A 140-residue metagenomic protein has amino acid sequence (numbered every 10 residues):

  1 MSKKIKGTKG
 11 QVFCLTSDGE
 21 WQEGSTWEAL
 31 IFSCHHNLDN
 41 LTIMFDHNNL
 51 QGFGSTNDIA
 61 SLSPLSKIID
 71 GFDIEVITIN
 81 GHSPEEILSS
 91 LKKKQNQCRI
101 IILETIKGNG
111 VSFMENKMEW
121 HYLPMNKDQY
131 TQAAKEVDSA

Functional and structural regions predicted by a protein language model:
M1-A140: Glycine-rich ThDP/TPP pyrophosphate-binding loop and its adjacent helix/strand module within ThDP-dependent enzymes
